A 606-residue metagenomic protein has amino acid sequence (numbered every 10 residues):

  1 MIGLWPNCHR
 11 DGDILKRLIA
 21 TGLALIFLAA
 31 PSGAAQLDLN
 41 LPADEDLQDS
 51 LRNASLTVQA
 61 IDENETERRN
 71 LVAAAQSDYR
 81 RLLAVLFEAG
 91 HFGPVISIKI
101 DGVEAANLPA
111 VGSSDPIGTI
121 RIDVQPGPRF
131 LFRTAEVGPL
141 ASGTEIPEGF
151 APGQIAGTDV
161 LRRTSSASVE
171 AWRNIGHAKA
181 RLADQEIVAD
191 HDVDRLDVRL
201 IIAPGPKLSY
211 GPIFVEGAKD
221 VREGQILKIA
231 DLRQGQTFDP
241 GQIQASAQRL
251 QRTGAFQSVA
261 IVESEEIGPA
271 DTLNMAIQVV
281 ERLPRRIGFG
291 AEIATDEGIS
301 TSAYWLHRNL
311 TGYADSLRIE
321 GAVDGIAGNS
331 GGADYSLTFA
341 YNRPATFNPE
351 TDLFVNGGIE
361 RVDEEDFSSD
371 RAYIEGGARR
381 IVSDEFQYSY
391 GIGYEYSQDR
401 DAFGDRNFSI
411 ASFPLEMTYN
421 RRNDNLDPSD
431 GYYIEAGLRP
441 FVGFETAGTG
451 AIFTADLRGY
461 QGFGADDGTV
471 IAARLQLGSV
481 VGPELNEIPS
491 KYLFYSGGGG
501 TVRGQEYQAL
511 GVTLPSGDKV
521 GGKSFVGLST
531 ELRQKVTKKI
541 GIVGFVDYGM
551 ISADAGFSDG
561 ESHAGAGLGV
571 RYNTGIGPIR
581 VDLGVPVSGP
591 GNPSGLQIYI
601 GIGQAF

Functional and structural regions predicted by a protein language model:
K16-G22: Sec-dependent signal peptide recognition, specifically the positively charged N-region followed immediately by
F27-S32: N-terminal signal peptide c-region/cleavage motif recognized by signal peptidases
A34-D46, Q59-T295, I299, R318-Y335 (+2 more regions): Periplasmic polypeptide-binding modules associated with outer-membrane biogenesis and secretion
S142, G241-R252, Q257-E435, V502-G504 (+3 more regions): Gram-negative/organellar outer-membrane beta-barrel architecture
R252, R285-R286, E292-A294, R400-R406 (+4 more regions): C-terminal outer-membrane beta-barrel translocator/porin domains of Gram-negative envelope proteins and their
